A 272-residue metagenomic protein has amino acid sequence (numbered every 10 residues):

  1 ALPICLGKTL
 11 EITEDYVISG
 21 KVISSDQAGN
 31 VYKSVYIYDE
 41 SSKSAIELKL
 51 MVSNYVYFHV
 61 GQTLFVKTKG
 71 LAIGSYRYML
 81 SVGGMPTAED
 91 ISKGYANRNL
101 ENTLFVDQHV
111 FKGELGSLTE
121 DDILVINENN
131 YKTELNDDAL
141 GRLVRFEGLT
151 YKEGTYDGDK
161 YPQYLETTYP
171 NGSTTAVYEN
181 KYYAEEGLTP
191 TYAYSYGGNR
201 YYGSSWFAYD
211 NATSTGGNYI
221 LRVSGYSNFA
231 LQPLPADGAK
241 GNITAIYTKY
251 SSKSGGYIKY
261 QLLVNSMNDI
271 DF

Functional and structural regions predicted by a protein language model:
A1-Y32, Y36-F272: OB-fold nucleic-acid-binding modules
